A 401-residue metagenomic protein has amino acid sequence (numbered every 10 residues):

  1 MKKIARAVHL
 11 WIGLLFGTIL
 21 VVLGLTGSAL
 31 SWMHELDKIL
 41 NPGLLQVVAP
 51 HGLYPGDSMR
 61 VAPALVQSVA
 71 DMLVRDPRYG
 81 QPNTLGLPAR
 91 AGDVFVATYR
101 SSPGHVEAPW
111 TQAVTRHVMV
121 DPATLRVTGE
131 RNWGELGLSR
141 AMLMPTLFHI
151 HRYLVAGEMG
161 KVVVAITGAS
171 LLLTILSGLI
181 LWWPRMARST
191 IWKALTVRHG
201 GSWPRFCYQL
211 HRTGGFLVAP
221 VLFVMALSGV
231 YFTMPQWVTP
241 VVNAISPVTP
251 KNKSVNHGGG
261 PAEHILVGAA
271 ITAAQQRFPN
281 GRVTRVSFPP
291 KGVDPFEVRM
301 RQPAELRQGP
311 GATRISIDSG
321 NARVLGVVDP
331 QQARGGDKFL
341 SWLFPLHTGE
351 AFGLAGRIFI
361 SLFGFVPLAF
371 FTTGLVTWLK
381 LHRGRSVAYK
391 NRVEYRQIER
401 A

Functional and structural regions predicted by a protein language model:
M1-A401: Conserved histidines in hydrophobic membrane contexts and catalytic metal-binding motifs
